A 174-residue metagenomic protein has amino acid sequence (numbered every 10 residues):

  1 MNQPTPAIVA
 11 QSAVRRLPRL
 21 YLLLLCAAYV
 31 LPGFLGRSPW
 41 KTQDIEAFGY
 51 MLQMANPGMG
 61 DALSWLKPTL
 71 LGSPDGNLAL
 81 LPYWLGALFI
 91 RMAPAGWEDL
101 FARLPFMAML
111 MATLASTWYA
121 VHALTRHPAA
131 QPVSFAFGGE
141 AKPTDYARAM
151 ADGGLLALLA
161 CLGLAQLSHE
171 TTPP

Functional and structural regions predicted by a protein language model:
N2-P174: Membrane-integral, polyisoprenol-dependent glycosyltransferases of the GT-C/oligosaccharyltransferase superfamily
